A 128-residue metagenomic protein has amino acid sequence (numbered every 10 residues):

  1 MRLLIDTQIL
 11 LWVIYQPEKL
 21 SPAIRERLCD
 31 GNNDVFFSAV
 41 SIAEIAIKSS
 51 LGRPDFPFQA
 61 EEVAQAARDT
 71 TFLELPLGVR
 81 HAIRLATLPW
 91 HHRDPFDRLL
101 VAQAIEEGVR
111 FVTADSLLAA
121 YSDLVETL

Functional and structural regions predicted by a protein language model:
M1-F37, L51-Q65, D69, E107 (+2 more regions): Short, well-structured N-terminal submotif of metal-dependent ribonuclease cores
T7-Q8, I45, L85, A104: Generic structural signal for small/hydrophobic residues in well-ordered secondary structure, especially within
I9-L10, S41-I42, H81, L100 (+1 more regions): Alpha-helix capping/helix-boundary segments
F37-V40, L77: Short glycine/serine/threonine-enriched helix-capping/active-site loop that flanks the nucleotide-sugar donor pocket
E44, R84-T87, A120-Y121: Phosphate- and divalent-cation-binding pockets in alpha/beta enzyme and binding domains that engage nucleotide-derived
P54-E61, D69-A114, L128: Active-site neighborhoods of divalent-metal-dependent phosphate/nucleic-acid chemistry enzymes
